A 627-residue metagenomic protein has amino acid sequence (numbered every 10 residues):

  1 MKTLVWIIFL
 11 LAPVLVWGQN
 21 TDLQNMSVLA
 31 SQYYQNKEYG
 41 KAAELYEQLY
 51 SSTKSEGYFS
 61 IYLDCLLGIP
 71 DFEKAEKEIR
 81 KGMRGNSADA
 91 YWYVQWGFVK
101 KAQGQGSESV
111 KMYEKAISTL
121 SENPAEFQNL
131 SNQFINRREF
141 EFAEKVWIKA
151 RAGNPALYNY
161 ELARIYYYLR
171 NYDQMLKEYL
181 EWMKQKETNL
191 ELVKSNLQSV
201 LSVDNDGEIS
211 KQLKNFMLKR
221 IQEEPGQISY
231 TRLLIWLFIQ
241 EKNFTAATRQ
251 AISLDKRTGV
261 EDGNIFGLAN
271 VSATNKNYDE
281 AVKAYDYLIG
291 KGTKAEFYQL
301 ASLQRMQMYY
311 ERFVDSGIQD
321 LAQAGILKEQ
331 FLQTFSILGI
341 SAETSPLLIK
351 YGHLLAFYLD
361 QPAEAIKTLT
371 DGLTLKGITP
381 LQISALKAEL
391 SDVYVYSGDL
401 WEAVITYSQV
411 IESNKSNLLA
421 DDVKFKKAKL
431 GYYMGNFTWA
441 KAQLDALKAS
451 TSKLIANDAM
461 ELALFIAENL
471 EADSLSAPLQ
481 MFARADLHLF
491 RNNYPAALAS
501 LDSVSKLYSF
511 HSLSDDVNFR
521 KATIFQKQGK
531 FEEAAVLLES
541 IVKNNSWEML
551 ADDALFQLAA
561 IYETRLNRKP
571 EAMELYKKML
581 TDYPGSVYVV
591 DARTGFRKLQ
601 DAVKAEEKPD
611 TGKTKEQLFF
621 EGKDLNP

Functional and structural regions predicted by a protein language model:
L4-P13, S474: Sec-dependent N-terminal signal peptides
G18-P627: Acidic, polar-rich low-complexity tracts and alpha-helical solenoid repeat scaffolds
